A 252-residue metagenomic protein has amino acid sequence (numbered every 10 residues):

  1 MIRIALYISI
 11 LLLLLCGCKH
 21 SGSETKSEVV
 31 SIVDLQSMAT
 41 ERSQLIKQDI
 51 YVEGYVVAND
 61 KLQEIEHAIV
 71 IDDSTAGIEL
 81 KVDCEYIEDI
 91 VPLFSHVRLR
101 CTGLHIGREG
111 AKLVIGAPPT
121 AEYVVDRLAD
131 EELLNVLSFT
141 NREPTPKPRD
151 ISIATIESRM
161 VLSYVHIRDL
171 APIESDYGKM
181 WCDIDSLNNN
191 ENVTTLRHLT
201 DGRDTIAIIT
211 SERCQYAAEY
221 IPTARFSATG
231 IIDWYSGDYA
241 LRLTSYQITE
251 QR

Functional and structural regions predicted by a protein language model:
M1-C18: Sec-dependent bacterial lipoprotein signal peptides
C18-R252: OB-fold nucleic-acid-binding modules
